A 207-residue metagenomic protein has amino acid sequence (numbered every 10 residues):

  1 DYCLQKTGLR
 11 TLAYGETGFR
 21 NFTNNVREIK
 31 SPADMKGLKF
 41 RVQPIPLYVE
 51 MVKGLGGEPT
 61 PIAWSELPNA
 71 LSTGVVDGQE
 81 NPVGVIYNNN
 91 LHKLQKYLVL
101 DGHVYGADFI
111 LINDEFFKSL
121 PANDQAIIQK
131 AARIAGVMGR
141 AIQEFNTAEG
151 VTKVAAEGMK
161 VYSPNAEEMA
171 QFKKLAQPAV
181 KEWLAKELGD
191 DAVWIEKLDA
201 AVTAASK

Functional and structural regions predicted by a protein language model:
Y2-K207: N-terminal secretory/targeting leader peptides
